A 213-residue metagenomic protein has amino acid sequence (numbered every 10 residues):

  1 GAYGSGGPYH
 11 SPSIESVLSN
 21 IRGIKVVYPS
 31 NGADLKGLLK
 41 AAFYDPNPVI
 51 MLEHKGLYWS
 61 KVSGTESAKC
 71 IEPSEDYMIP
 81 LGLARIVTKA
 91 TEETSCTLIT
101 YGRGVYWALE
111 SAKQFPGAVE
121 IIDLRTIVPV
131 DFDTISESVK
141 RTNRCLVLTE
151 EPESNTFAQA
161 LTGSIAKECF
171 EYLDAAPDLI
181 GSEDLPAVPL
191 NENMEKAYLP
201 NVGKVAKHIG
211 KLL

Functional and structural regions predicted by a protein language model:
G1-D45, S182, K207-H208: Conserved thiamine diphosphate
L18, V49, G163-K167: Domain-wide signal for the mature, well-folded portions of proteins, strongly enriched in nucleus-encoded organellar
R22-V26, A33-E72: Helix-enriched interaction subdomains in cytosolic or periplasmic regions, typified by TIR/SEFIR signaling/NADase cores
K55-G56, S60-L213: Thiamine diphosphate
